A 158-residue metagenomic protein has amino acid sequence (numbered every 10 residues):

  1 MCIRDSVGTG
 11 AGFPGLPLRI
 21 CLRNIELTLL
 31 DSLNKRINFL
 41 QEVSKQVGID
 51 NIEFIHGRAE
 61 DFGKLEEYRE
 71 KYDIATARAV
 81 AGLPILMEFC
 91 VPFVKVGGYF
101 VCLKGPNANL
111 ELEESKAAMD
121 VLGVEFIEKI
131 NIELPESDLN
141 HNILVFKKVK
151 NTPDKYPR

Functional and structural regions predicted by a protein language model:
M1-D5: Conserved small/polar residues in nucleotide/adenosyl-binding loops
A11-N24: Conserved SAM-binding loop of SAM-dependent methyltransferases across substrates and taxa, primarily the Class I
L22, V94-V96: Helix-to-beta-strand junctions that scaffold the AdoMet/dcAdoMet cofactor pocket in Class I SAM-dependent enzymes
L30, I37-E70: S-adenosyl-L-methionine
L30-D31, L103: The conserved SAM/SAH-binding core of class I Rossmann-like methyltransferase domains, concentrating on the hydrophobic
Y72-M87, V91-P92, P106: A short SAM/SAH-binding and catalytic strip from SAM-dependent methyltransferases
G97-N107: Conserved beta-strand signature within the Rossmann-like core of class I S-adenosyl-L-methionine
P106-R158: Active-site capping/gating segments
